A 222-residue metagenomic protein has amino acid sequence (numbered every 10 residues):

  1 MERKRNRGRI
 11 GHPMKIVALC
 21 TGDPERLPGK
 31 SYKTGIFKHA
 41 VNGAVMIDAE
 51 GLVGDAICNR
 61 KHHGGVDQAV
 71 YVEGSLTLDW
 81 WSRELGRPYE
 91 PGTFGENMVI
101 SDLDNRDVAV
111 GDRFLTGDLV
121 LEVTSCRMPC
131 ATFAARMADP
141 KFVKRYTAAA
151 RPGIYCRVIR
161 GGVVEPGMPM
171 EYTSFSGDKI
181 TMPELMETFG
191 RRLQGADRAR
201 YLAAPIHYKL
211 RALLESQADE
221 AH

Functional and structural regions predicted by a protein language model:
E2-A134, K141, G177-H222: Electropositive, beta-rich accessory/interaction domains or terminal extensions that provide binding surfaces
I100, D107, G153-R160: Short alpha-helix capping/helix-loop boundary micro-motifs
G111, G161, P166-G167: Loop/turn positions that initiate beta-strands
D118, G167-M168: Residue-level signal for inorganic ion chemistry
M137-K144, A149-V158: Active-site glycine-rich loop that binds ribose-phosphate moieties when present
P152-Y155, G167, M182: Hydrophobic, well-ordered secondary-structure segments
